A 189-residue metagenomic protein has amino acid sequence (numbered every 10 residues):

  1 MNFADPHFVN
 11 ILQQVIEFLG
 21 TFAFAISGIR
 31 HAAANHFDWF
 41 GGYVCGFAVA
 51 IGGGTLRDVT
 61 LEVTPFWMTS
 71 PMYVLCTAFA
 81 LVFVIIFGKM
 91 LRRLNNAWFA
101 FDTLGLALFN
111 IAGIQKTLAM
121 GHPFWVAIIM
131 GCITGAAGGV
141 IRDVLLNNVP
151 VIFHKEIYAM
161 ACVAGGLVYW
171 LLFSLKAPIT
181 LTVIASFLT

Functional and structural regions predicted by a protein language model:
M1-L12, V59-M68, A112-V126, L171-L181: Helix-coil boundary and interhelical linker segments in multi-pass alpha-helical membrane proteins
F8-T21, P65-F79, P123-G135: Structural signature of hydrophobic alpha-helical transmembrane segments
Q14-S27, C45-A48: The first (N-terminal) embedded transmembrane alpha-helix
A25-N35, T55-V59, V82-N95, V140-P150: C-terminal ends of transmembrane helices
F40-A48, S70-L75, N95-L106, I128-M130 (+1 more regions): Cytoplasmic-side transmembrane-helix entry/capping segments in multi-pass membrane proteins
V44-A48, T55-L61, I129, I133 (+2 more regions): Short, structured motif recognition centered on aromatic/hydrophobic residues
F79-K116: Ordered, amphipathic secondary-structure segments that act as subunit-interaction surfaces in large macromolecular
T180-T189: Small-residue-rich transmembrane alpha-helices that serve as helix-helix interface/gating elements in multipass
